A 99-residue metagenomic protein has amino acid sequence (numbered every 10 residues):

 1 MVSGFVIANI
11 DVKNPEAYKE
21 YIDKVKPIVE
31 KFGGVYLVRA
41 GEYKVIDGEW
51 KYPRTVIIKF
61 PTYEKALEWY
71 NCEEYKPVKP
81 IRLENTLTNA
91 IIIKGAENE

Functional and structural regions predicted by a protein language model:
M1-T55, P61-N71, K94-E99: Short S/T/G/P-rich N-terminal loop/turn motif that feeds into the first structured element of a domain
R54-V56, T88-N89: Generic beta-strand structural signal
L67-W69, E73-I91: C-terminal structural segments of small proteins and small subunits
